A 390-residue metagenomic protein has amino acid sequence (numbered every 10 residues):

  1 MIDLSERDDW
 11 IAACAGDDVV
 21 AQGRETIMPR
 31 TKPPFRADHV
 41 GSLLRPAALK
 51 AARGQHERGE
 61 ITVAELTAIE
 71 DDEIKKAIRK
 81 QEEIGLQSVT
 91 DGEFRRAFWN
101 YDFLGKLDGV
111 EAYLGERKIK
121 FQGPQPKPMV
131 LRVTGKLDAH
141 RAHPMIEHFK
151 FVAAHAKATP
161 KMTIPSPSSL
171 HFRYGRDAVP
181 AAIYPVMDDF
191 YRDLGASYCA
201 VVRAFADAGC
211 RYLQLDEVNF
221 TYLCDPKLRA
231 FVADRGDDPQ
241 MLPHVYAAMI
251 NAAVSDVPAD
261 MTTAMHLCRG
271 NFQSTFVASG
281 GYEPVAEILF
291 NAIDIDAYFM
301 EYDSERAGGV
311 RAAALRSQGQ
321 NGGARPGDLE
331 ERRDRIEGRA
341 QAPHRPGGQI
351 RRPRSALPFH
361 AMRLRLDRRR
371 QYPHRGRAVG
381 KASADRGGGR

Functional and structural regions predicted by a protein language model:
M1-D8, A15-D17, A21-R24: A cross-taxon signal for low-complexity, glycine/charged-rich
I2-D3, D9, P33, I119: Short non-domain terminal segments
D3, D8-I11, Q87, Y222: Composition-driven detection of intrinsically disordered, low-complexity segments
G23-R390: Domain-level signal for soluble alpha/beta catalytic cores
